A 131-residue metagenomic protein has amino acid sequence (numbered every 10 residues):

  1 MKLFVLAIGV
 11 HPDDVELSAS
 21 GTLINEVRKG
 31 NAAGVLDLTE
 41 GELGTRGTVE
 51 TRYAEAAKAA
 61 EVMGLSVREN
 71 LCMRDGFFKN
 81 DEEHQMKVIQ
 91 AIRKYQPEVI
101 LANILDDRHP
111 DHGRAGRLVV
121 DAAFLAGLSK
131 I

Functional and structural regions predicted by a protein language model:
M1-Y95: Active-site rim/loop-helix segments in enzyme catalytic domains that contact anionic ligands
A91-I131: Active-site adenylate/phosphate-handling loop in enzymes that bind or generate adenylated species
